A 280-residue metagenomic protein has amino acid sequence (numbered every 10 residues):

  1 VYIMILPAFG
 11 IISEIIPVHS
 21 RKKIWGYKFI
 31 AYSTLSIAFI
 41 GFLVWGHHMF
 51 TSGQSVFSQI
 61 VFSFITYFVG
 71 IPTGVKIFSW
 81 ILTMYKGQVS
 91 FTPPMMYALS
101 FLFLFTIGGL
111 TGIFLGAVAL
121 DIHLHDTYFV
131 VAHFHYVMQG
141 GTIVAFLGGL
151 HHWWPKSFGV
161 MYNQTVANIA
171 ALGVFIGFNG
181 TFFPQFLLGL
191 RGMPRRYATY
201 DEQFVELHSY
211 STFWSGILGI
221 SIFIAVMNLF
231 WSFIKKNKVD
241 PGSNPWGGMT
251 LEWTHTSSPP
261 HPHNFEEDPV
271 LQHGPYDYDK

Functional and structural regions predicted by a protein language model:
V1-K280: Membrane-embedded and interfacial regions of multi-pass energy-transducing membrane proteins
